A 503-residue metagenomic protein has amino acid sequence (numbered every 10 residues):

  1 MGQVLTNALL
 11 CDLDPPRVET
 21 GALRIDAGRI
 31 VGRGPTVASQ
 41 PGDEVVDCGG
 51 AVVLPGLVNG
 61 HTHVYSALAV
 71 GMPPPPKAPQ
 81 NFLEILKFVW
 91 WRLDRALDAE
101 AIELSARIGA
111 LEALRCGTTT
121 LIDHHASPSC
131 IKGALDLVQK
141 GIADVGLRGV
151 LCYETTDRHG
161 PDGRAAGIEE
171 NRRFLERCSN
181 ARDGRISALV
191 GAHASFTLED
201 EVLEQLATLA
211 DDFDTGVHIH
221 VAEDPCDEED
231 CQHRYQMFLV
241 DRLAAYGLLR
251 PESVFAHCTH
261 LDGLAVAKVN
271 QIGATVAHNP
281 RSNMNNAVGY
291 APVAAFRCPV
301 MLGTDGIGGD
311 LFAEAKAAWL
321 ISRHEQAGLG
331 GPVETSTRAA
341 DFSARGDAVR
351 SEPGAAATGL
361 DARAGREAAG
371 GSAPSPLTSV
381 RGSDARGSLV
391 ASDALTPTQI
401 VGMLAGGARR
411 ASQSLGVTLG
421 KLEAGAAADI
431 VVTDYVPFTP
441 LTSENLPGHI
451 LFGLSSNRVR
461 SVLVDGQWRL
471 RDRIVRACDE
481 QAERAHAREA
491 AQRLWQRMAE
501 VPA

Functional and structural regions predicted by a protein language model:
M1-P41, A51-V52: N-terminal metal-binding scaffold of metallo-dependent hydrolase/deaminase domains
G2-T6, S39-E84, E100, R107 (+1 more regions): Replace "His-x-His-based motif
A8-L10, A106-A113, N283-N285, Q326-F342 (+1 more regions): C-terminal helical cap
L68-I102, I131, G146, H159-G160 (+4 more regions): Active-site gating loops and adjacent loop-to-helix segments of metal-dependent hydrolytic enzymes
M72-H124, S129-L147, N171-N180, R488-A490: Alpha-helical scaffold segments that flank or form the walls of functional sites
P128-T259: Metal-coordinating catalytic core of metallo-dependent amide/deamination hydrolases
V217-D224, N286-V288, F296-A317, L422-A428: Short acidic/histidine-rich active-site segments
A427-R484: C-terminal cap of metal-dependent C-N hydrolases
